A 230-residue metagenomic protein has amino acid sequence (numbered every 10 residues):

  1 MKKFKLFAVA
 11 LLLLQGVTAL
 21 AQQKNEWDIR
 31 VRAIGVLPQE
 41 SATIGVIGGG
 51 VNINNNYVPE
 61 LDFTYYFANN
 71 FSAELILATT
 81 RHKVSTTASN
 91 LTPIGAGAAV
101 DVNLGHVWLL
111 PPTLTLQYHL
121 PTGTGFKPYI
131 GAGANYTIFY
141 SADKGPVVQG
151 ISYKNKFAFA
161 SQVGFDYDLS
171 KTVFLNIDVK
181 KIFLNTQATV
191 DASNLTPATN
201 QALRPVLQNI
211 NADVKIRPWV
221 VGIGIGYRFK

Functional and structural regions predicted by a protein language model:
M1-F7: Bacterial N-terminal signal peptides that target proteins for export
A8-G16: Bacterial N-terminal signal peptides
V17-A21: Sec/Tat signal peptide C-region and signal peptidase I cleavage site
Q23, G49-N55, V102-W108, V148-N155 (+1 more regions): Replace "Gram-negative outer membrane beta-barrel proteins" with "bacterial and organellar outer membrane beta-barrel
K24-E26, A33-G35, T64-G145, P218-K230: Gram-negative (and chloroplast) outer-membrane scaffold detector with strong preference for beta-barrel transmembrane
R30-N55: N-terminal targeting signals for Sec/Tat export/insertion, comprising classic cleavable signal peptides
S41-I47, S85-T92, Y140-Q149, A188-L195: Outer-membrane beta-barrel translocator domains and adjoining extracellular loop/strand segments of Gram-negative
T86, S170-K230: Predominantly the C-terminal beta-signal and adjacent terminal strand-loop region of outer-membrane beta-barrel
